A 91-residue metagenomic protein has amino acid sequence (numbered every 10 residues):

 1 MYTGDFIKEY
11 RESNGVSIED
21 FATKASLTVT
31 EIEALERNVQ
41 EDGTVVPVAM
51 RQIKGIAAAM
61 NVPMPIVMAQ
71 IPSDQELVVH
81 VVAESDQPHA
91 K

Functional and structural regions predicted by a protein language model:
M1-G15, K24: A short, Lys/Arg-rich alpha-helix, primarily the initiator
I7, F21, I32-L35, V67: Conserved hydrophobic/aromatic packing and binding residues within compact polymer-binding modules
K8-E9, E19, K54: Residues within the helices of the helix-turn-helix
S26, V48-I66: DNA major-groove recognition helix of helix-turn-helix/homeodomain DNA-binding modules
S26-V48: Recognition helix of helix-turn-helix/homeodomain-like DNA-binding domains that insert into the DNA major groove
T44-G55, H80-D86: Short Lys/Arg-enriched helix C-cap and helix-to-coil transition segments that create basic nucleic-acid-contact patches
A58, P65-K91: Short, charged recognition helix plus adjacent turn of helix-turn-helix-like nucleic-acid-binding domains
